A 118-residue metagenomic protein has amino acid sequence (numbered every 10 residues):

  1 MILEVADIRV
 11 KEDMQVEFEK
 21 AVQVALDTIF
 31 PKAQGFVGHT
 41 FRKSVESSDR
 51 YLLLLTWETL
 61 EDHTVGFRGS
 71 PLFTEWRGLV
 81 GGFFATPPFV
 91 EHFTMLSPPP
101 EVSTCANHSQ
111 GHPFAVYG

Functional and structural regions predicted by a protein language model:
M1-I2, F18, Q34-F36: Short, flexible segments with low predicted structural confidence
I2-R9, H39-R68, F93, T104-H108: Short, well-ordered beta-strand segments in beta-rich or mixed alpha/beta enzyme and ligand-binding folds
R9-A21: Short, surface-exposed ligand-recognition loops at beta-strand->loop->(often short) alpha-helix junctions that present
V16, E61-H63, P98: Residue-level signal for secondary-structure boundary sites
V24, T28-V37, T56-E91: An amphipathic, aromatic/His-enriched active-site/gating alpha helix that lines ligand/cofactor pockets
T40-D49, E75-G118: Glycine-rich beta-strand-turn "strand-cap" elements at beta-sheet edges
